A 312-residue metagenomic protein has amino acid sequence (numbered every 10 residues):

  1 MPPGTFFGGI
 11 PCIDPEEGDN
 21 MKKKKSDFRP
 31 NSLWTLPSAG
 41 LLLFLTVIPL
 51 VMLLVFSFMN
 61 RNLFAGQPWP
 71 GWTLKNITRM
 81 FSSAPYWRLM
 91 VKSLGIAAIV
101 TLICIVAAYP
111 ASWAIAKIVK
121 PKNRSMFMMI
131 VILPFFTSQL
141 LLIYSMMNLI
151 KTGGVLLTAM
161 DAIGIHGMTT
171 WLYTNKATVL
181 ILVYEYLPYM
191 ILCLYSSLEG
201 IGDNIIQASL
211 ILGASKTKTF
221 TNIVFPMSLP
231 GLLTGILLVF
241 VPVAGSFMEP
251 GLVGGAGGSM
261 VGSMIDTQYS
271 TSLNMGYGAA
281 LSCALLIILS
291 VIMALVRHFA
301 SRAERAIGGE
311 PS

Functional and structural regions predicted by a protein language model:
M1-L36, F64, V119-R124, L295-S312: Transmembrane alpha-helical segments of polytopic membrane transport and secretion proteins
P30-L63, T78-M80, A84-G167, Y173 (+5 more regions): Membrane-water interface segments at the C-terminal ends of transmembrane alpha-helices in multi-pass inner-membrane
A65-P70, F247-L273, G309-E310: Glycine-rich helix-loop "coupling/hinge" segments at transmembrane-helix boundaries in multipass transporters
I201-I205, E304-R305: Short glycine/proline-centered loop/turn elements that form peptide/ligand docking sites
S209: The alpha-helix within a helix-turn-helix
L212-G213, P226: Glycine/proline-centered hinge or cleavage motifs at structural transition points of membrane proteins
